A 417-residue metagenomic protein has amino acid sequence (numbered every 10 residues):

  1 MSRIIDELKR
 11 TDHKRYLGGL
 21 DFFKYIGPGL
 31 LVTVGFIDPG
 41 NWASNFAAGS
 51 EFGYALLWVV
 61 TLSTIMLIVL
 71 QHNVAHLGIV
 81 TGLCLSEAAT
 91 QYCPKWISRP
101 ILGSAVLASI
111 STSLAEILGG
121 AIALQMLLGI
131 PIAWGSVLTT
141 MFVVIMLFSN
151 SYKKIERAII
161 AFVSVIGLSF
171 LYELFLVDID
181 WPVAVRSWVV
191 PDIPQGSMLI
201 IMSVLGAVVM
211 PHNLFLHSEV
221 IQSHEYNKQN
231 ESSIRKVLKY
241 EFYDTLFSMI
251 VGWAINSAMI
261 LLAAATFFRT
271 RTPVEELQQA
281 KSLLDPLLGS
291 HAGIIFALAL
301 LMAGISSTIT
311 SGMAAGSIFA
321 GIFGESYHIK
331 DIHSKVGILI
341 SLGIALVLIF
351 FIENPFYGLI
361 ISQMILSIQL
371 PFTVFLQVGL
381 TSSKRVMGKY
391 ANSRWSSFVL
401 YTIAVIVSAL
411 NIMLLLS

Functional and structural regions predicted by a protein language model:
M1-G40, W96, I200, K236-Y240: Membrane-interface "cap" regions at the ends of multi-pass membrane proteins
I5-T11, S44-G49, H72-I97, I122 (+2 more regions): Flexible loop linkers connecting adjacent transmembrane helices in multi-pass alpha-helical membrane transporters
L20-V32, P94-L107, I193-L205, W253-A263 (+2 more regions): Select transmembrane alpha-helical segments in multipass membrane proteins
V32, V59-Q91, P100-S111: Juxtamembrane transmembrane-helix boundary signature
M66-V80, I221-Q222, N230, I250-Q279: Extracellular/periplasmic helix-exit of transmembrane alpha-helices
H76, S98-G129, S136-T140, G304-F323 (+3 more regions): Hydrophobic transmembrane alpha-helices that form the core helical bundles of multi-pass secondary transporters
K95-S98, A133-S136, F247, G293 (+2 more regions): Loop-to-transmembrane helix boundary motifs in multi-pass membrane proteins
V163-V190, M202-I221, L376-R385, L410-S417: Hydrophobic alpha-helical segments and their helix-loop junctions in multi-pass secondary transporters
